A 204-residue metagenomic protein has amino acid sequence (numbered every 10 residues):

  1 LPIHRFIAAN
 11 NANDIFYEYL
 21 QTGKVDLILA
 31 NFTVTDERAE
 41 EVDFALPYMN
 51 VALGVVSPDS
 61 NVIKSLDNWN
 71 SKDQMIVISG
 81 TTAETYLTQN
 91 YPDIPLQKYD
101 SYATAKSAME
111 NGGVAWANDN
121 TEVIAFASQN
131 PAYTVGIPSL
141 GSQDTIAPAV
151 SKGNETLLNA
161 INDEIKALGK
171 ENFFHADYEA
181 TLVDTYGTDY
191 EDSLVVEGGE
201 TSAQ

Functional and structural regions predicted by a protein language model:
L1, S60-I63, D73, S79-T82 (+2 more regions): Extended ligand-binding regions for polar small-molecule ligands
L1-F6, T82-S101, S128-Q129, A180: Ligand-binding cleft/hinge of the Venus flytrap
L1-N31, K98: Extracytoplasmic small-molecule ligand-binding "clamshell" domains of the periplasmic binding protein/Venus flytrap
D14, Q21, A30-E41, Q89 (+2 more regions): A ligand-binding cleft/hinge motif common to bilobed small-molecule-binding domains
Y19-Q21, W69, A108-E110, P148 (+1 more regions): Hydrophobic residues within well-ordered alpha-helices
T22-G23, A39, D43, N50-A52 (+2 more regions): Extracytoplasmic
Y48, S57-Q74: Flexible hinge/capping segments at coil-to-helix
M49-D59, I124-K166, D184-A203: Periplasmic-binding protein-like
